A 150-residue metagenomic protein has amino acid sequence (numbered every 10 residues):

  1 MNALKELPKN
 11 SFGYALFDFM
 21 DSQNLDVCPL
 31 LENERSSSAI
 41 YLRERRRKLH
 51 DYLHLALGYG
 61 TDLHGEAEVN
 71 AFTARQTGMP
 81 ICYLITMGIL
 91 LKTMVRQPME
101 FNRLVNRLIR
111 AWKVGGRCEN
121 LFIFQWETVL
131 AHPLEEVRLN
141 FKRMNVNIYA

Functional and structural regions predicted by a protein language model:
M1-L134: Core of folded catalytic or high-affinity ligand/protein-binding domains in predominantly eukaryotic proteins
V137-A150: Charge-dense, extended regions
